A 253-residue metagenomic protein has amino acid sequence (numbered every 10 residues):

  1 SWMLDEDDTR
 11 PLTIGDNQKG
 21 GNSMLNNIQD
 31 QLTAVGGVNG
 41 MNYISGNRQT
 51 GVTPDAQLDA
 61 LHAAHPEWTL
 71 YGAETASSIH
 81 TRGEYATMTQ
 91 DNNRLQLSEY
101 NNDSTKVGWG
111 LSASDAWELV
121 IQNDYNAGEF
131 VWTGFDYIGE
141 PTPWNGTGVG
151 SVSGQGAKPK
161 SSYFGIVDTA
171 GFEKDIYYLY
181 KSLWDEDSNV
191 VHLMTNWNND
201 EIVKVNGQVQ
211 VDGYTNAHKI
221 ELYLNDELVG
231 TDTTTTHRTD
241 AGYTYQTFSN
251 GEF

Functional and structural regions predicted by a protein language model:
S1-F253: Extended substrate-binding grooves/exosites of carbohydrate-active enzymes
